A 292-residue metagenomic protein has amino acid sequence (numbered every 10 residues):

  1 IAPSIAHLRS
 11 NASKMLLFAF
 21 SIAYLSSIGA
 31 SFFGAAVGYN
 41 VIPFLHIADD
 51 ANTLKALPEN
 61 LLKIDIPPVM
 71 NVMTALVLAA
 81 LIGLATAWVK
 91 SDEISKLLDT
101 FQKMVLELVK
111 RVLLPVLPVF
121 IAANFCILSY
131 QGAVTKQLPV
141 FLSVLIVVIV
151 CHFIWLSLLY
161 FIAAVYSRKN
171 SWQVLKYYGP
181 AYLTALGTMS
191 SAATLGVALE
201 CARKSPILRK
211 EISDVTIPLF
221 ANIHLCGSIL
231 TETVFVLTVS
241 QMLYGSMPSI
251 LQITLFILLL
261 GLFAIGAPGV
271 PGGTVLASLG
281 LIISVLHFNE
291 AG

Functional and structural regions predicted by a protein language model:
I1-A6: Central hydrophobic cores of alpha-helical transmembrane segments in multi-pass inner-membrane proteins across all
S10-L175: Signature of multi-pass transmembrane helix bundles
S13-F20, A48-D49, N170-L186, R209-P218 (+1 more regions): The feature identifies polytopic integral membrane transport proteins across all domains of life
A19-Y24, I28, M104, L145 (+6 more regions): Transmembrane helix-bundle signature of multi-pass membrane transporters/permeases
I42, H46-T53, V234-G292: Transmembrane alpha-helical segments and their short flanking loops that form helix-hairpins/helix-helix interfaces
P68-M73, K110-L114, S167-V174, P206-S213 (+2 more regions): Membrane-interfacial loop-to-helix junctions in multi-pass transporters
K96-R111, K176-T184, E200-I207, D214 (+1 more regions): Short amphipathic alpha-helical coupling elements at transmembrane boundaries
L186-A264: Helix-loop-helix junctions within the multi-pass membrane cores of secondary transporters/permeases
